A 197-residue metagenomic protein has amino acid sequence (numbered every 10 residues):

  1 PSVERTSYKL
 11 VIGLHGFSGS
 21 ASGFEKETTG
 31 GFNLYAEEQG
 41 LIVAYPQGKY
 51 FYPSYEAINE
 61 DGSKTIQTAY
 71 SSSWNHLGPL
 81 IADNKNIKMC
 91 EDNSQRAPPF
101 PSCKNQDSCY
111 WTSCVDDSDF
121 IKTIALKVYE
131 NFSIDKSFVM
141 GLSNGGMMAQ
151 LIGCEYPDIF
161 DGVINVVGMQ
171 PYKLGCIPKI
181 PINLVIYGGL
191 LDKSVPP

Functional and structural regions predicted by a protein language model:
P1, A21, V195-P197: Short, intrinsically disordered, charge-balanced linker/junction segments flanking boundaries in proteins
S2-L10, K179-P181: Proline/glycine-enriched tight loop/beta-turn segments at coil->beta junctions that connect or precede beta-strands
T6-F138, L151, E155: Serine-hydrolase catalytic machinery in alpha/beta-hydrolase-like enzymes
F17, G146, L190: Gly/Ser/Thr-rich helix-start
G48, L190-K193, P197: Acidic beta-to-alpha connecting loop that harbors the catalytic carboxylate
K127-I182, K193: Primarily recognizes the serine-hydrolase "nucleophile elbow" in alpha/beta-hydrolase and SGNH/GDSL folds
I186-G188: Short beta-strand/loop motif that positions the catalytic acidic residue of the alpha/beta-hydrolase fold
